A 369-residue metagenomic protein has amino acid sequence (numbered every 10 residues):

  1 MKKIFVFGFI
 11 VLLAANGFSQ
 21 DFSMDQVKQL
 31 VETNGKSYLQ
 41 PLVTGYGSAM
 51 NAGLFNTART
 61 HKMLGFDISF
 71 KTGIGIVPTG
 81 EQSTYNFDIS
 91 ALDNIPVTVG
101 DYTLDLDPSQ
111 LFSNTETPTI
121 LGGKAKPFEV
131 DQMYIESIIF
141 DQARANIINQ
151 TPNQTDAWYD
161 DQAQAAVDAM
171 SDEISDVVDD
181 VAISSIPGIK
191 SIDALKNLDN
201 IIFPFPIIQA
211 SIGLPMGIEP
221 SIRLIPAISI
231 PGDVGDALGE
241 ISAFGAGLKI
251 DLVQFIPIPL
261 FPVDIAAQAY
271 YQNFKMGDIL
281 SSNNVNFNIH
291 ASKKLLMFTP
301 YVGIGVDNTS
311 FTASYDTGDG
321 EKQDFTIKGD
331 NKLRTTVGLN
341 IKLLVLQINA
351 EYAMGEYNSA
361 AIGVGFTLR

Functional and structural regions predicted by a protein language model:
Q20-I208, G213, A313-F325: A subset of solvent-exposed loop/turn segments in beta-rich extracellular surface proteins, enriched in glycine
N56-L64, P78-T79, G217, V253-I265 (+2 more regions): Short loop/turn motifs that connect adjacent beta-strands in outer-membrane beta-barrel proteins
T57, I68-F70, I208-L214, A246-L252 (+5 more regions): Residues on the lipid-exposed face of transmembrane beta-strands in outer-membrane beta-barrel proteins
K62-L64, I201-P206, L238-A246, S281-V285 (+3 more regions): Residues that define the transmembrane beta-barrel architecture of outer-membrane proteins
T72-I76, L224-I230, L252, A269-K275 (+5 more regions): Transmembrane beta-strands of outer-membrane beta-barrel pores
E81-Y85, P231-E240, M276-N283, T312-E321 (+1 more regions): Outer-membrane beta-barrel translocator domains and adjoining extracellular loop/strand segments of Gram-negative
P262-G318: Detector for outer-membrane/organellar transmembrane beta-barrel domains, recognizing the amphipathic beta-strand
Y301-R369: Outer membrane beta-barrel transmembrane domains
